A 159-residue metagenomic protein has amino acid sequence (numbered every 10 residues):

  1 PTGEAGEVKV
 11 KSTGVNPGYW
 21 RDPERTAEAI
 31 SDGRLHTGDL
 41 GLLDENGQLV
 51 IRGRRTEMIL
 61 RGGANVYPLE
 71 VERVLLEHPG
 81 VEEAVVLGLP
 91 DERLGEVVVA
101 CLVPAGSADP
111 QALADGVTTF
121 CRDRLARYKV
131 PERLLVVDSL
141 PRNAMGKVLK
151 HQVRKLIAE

Functional and structural regions predicted by a protein language model:
P1-T2, G18-R21: Active-site glycine/GP-rich loop and adjacent strand/helix microenvironment that borders small-molecule binding pockets
A5: Phosphate-recognition beta-domain surfaces
V8: Glycine-rich active-site loop/lid that clamps phosphate-bearing ligands
S12, P17-G18, R25-E28, L40-K129 (+3 more regions): AMP-binding/adenylate-forming catalytic core of the ANL superfamily
G33: FAD-site-proximal beta/loop scaffold in flavoenzymes
L134-V137: General small-molecule cofactor/ligand-binding pocket signal
I157-E159: Short arginine-rich
